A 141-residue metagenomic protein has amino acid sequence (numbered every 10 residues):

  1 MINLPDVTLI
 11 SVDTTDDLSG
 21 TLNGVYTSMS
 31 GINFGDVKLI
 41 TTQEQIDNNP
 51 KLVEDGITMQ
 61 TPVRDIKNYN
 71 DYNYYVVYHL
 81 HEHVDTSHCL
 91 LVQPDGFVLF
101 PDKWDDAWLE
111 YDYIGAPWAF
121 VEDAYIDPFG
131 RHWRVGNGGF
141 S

Functional and structural regions predicted by a protein language model:
M1-Y69, H79-H88: N-terminal anchoring/stem segment of glycosyltransferases
V12, I40-T42, V92-Q93, G115-P117 (+1 more regions): Short His-Asn-centered micro-motif
Y26-M29, D95, G139: Non-transmembrane alpha-helical segments in soluble domains of secreted/periplasmic/extracellular proteins
T27-S28, Y78-L80, D102-D105, F129-G130: Short, flexible, glycine/charge-rich loop motifs used to bind or transfer phosphoryl groups or to couple energy/partner
N73-V77: Intrinsically disordered, low-complexity linker/assembly segments
T86-L99: Short beta-strand-to-loop acidic/aromatic patch adjacent to the donor-nucleotide binding site
G96-F129: Conserved donor-nucleotide/metal-binding helix-loop-beta segment in metal-dependent transferases, i.e., the alpha-helix
R134-S141: Short glycine- and hydrophobic/aromatic-rich loop-to-beta-strand nucleating segment in the catalytic cores
